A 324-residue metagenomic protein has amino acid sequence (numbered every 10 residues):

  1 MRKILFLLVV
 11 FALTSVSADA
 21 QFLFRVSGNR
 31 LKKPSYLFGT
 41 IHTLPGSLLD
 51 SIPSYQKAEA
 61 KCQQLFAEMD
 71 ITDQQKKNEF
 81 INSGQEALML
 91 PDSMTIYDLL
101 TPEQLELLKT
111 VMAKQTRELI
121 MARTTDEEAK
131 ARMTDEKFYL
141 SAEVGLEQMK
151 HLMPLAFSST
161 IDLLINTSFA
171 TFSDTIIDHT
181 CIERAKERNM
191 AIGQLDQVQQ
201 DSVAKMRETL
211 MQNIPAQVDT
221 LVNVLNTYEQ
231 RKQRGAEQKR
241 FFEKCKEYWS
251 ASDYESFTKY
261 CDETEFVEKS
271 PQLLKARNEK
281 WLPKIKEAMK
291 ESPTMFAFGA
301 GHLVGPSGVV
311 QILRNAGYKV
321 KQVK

Functional and structural regions predicted by a protein language model:
I4-T14: Sec-dependent N-terminal signal peptides
T14-Q21: Bacterial Sec-dependent signal peptides at the C-terminal "C-region" and cleavage site
A20, G28-Y36, I41-E265, K269: Structured, acidic catalytic/metal-binding patches in enzyme active sites
F22-S27, K286: Short, surface-exposed beta-strand/loop micro-motifs that present aromatic residues
T264-K324: A cross-kingdom marker for long, charged
